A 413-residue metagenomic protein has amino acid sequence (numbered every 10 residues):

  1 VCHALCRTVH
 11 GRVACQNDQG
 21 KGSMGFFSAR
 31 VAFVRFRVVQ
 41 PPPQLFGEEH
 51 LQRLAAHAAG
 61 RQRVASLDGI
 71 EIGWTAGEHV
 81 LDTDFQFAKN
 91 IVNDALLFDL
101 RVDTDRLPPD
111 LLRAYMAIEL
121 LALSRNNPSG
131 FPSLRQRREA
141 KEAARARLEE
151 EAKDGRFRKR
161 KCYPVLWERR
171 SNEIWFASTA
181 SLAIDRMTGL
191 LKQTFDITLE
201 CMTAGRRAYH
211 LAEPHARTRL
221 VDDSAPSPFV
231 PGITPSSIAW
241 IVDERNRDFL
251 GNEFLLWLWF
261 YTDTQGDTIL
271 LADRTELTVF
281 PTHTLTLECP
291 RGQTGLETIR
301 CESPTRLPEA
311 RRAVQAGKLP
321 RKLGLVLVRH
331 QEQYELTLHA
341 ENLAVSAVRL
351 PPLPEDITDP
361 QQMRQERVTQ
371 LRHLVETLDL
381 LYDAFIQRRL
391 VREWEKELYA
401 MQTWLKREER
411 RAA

Functional and structural regions predicted by a protein language model:
G22-A413: Intrinsically disordered, low-complexity, charge-rich terminal extensions of nucleic-acid-associated complexes
